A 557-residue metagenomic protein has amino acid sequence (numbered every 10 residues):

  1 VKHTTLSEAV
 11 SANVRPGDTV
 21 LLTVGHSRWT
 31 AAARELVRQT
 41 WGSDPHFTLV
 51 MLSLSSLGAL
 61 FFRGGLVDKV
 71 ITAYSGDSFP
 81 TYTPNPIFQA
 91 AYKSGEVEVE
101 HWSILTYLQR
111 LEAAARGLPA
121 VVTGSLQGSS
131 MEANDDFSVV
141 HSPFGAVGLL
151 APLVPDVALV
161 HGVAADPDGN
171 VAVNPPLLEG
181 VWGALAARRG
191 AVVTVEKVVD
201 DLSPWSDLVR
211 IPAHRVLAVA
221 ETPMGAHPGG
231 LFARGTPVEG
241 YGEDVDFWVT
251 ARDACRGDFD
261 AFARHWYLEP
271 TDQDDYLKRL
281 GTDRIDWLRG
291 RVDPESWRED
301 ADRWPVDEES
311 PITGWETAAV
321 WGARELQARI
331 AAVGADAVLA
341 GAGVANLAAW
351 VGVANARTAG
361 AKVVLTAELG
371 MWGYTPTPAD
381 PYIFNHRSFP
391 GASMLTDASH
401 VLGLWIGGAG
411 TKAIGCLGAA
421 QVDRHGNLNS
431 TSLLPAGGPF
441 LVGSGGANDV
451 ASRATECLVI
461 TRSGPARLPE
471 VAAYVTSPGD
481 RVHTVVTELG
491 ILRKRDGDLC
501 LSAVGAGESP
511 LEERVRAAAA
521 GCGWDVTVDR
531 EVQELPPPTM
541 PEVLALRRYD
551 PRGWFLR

Functional and structural regions predicted by a protein language model:
K2-A12, R28-T40, L57-S310, E316 (+2 more regions): Conserved phosphate- and dinucleotide-binding cores of soluble alpha/beta proteins, encompassing both enzyme active
T19, V157, D336-A337, I414: Residue-level preference for the first positions of well-ordered beta-strands
V20-L22, H26-R38, S43, G322-E368: N-terminal low-complexity or amphipathic/hydrophobic leaders
F47-T48, D68: Structural register of leucine-rich repeats
V306-A331: Long, non-catalytic terminal segments
A349-S393: Anionic-ligand anchoring segments at beta-strand to alpha-helix junctions in alpha/beta enzyme folds, i.e., glycine
